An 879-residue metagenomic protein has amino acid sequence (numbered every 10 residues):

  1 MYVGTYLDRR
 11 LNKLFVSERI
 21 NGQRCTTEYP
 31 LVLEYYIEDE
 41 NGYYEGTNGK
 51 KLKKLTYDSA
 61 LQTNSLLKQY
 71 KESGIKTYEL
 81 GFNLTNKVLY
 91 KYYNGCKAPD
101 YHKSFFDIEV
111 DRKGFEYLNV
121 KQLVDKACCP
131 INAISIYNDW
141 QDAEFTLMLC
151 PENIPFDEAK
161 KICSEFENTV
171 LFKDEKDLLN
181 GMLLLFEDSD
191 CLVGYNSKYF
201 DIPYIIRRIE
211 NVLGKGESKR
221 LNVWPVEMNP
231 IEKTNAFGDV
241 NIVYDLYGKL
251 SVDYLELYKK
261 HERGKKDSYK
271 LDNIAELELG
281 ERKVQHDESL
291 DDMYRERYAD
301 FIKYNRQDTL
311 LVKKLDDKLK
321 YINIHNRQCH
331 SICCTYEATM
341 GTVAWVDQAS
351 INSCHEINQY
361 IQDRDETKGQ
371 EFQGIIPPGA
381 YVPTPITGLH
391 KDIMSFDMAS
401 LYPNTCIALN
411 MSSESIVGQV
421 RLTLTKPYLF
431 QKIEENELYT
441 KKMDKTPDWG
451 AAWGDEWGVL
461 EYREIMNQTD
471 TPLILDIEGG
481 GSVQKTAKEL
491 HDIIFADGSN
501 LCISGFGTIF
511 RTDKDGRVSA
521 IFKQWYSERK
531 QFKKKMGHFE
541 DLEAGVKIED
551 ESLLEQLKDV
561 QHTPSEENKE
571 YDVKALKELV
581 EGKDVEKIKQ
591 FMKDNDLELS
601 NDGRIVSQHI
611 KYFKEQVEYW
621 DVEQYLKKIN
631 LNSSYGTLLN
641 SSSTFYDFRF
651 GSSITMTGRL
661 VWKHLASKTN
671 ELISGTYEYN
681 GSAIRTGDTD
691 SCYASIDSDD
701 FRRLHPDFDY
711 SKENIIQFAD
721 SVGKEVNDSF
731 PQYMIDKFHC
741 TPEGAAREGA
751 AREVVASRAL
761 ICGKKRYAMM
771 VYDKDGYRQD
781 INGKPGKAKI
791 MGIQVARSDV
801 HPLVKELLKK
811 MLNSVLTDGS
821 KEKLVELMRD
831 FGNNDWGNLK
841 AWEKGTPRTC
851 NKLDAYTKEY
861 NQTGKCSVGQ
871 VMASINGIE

Functional and structural regions predicted by a protein language model:
M1-D188, R306-Q307, K313-H330, M340-P378 (+9 more regions): DnaQ-like (DEDDh/DEDDy) 3′-5′ exonuclease domain used for proofreading and 3′-end trimming on nucleic acids
F106-D107, V252-D253, G388-Y402, Y526-F532: Conserved catalytic palm subdomain of right-hand nucleotidyl-transferase polymerases, strongest for RNA-directed enzymes
E144-L149, N153-T169, K173, L192-Y195 (+4 more regions): Active-site-proximal helix-loop-helix substrate-binding element of RNase H-like nuclease domains
T169, G238-D245, G450-V518, T563-K628 (+3 more regions): Intrinsically disordered, low-complexity acidic Ser/Thr-rich regulatory segments
D190-K198, N680, R685, Y693-S695: Short glycine-rich phosphate-binding loop at a beta-alpha junction
D291-Y439, M443, D550-E567, Y571 (+6 more regions): Common nucleic-acid-contacting/processivity interface regions adjacent to the catalytic cores of nucleic-acid enzymes
C692-S721: Catalytic palm subdomain of template-directed nucleic-acid polymerases, centered on the conserved carboxylate motif
I716-E879: C-terminal, non-catalytic extensions of nucleic-acid polymerases
